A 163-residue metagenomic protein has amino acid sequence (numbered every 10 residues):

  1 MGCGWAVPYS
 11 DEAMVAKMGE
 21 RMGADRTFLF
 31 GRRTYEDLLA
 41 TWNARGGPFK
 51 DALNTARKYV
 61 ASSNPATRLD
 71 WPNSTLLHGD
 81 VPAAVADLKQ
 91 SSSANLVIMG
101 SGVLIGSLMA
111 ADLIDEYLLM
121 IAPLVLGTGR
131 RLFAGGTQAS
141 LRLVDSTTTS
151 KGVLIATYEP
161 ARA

Functional and structural regions predicted by a protein language model:
M1-A163: Enzymes that bind and transform nitrogen-containing heteroaromatic metabolites
